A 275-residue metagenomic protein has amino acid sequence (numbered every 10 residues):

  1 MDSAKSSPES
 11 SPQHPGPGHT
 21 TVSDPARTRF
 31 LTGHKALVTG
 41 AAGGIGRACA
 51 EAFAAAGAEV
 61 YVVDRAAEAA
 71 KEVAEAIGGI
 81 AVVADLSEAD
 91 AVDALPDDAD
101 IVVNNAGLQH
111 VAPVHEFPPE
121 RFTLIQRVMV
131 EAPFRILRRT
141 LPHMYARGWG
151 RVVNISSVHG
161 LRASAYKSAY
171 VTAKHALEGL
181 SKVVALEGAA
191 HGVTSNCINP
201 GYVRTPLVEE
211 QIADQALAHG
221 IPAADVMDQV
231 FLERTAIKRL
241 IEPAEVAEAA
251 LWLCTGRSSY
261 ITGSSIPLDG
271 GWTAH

Functional and structural regions predicted by a protein language model:
A4, G16-F30, R162, A250 (+1 more regions): Short C-terminal tail/terminal secondary-structure segment of NAD(P)H-dependent dehydrogenase/reductase domains
P113-V114, P118-Q126, V152, F231: Substrate-binding pocket helix/loop in short-chain dehydrogenase/reductase
H115, R162-A169, A190-H191, K238 (+1 more regions): Active-site loop immediately N-terminal to the catalytic Tyr-X3-Lys motif of short-chain dehydrogenase/reductase
F134-R135, L141, W149, I237-L268 (+1 more regions): C-terminal substrate-recognition "lid" of short-chain dehydrogenase/reductases
L137, A173, S181: Active-site helix of classical SDR
S157: Residue(s) in the substrate-gating loop at a strand-loop-helix junction that position the organic substrate next
A189, T194, I261-G263: Short, small/polar-rich loop/turn modules that mediate ligand/substrate recognition or access, typified
